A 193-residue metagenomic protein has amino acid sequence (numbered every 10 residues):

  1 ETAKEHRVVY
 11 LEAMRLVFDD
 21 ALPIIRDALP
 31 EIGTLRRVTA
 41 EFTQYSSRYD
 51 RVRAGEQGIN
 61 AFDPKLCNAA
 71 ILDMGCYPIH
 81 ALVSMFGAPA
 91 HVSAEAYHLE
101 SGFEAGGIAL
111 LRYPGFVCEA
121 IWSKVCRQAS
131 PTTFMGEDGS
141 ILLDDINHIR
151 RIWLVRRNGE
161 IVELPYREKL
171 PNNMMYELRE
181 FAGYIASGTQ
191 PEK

Functional and structural regions predicted by a protein language model:
E1, E160-K193: C-terminal helical cap and adjacent loop that interface with cofactors, partners, or active-site loops
E1-M14: Beta-strand-loop-alpha-helix segment that lines the small-molecule cofactor/substrate pocket of alpha/beta enzymes
M14-V17, E41-S46, K124, D138 (+1 more regions): Short, flexible active-site-adjacent loop segments at beta-strand->alpha-helix junctions, enriched in small/polar
L16-A90: Predominantly a Rossmann-like dinucleotide-binding segment in NAD(P)-dependent oxidoreductases
P78-I149, L178-T189: Contiguous beta-strand/loop segments that form the cofactor/metal-binding neighborhood of enzyme cores
D138, R156-N158: Solvent-exposed strand-loop boundary residues in beta-sheet-rich modules
